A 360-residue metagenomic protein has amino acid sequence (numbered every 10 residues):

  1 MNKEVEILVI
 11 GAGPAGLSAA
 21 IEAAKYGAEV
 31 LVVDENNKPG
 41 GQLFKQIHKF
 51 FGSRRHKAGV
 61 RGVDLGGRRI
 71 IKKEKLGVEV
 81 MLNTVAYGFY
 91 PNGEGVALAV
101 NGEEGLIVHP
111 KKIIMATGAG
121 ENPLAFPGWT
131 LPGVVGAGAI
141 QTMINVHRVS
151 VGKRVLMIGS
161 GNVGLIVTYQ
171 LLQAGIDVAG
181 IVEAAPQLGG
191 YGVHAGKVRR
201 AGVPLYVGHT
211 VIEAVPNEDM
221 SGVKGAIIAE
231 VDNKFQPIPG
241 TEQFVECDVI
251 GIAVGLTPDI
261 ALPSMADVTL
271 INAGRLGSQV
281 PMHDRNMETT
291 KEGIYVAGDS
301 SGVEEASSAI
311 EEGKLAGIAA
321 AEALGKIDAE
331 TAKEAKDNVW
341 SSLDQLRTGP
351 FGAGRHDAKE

Functional and structural regions predicted by a protein language model:
M1-E360: Residues forming the flavin
